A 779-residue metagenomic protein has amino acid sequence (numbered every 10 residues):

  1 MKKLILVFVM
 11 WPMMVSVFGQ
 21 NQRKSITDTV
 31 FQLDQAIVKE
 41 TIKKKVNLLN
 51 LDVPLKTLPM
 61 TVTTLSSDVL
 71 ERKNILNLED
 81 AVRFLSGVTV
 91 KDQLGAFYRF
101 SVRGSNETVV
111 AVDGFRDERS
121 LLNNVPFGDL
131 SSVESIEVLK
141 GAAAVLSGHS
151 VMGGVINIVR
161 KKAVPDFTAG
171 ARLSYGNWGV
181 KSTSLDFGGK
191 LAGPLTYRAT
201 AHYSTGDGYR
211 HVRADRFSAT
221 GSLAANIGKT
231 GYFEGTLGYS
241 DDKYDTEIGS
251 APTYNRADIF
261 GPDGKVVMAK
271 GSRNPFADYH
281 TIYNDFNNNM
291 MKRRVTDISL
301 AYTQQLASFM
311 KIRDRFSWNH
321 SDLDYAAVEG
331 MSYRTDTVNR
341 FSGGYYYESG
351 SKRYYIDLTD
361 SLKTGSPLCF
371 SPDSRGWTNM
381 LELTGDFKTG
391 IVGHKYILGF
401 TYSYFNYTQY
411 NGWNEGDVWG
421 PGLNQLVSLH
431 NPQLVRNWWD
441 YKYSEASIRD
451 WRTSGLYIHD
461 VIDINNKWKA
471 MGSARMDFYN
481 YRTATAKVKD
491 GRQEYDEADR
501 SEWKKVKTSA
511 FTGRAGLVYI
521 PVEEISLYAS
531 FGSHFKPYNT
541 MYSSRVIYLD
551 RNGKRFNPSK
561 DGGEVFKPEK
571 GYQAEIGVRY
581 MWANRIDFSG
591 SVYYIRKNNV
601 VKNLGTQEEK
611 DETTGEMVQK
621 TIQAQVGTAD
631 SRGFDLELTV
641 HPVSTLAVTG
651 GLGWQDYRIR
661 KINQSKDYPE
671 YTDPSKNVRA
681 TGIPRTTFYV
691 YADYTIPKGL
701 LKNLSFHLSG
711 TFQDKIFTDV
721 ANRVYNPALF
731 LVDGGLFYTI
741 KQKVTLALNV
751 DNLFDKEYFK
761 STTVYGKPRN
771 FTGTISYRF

Functional and structural regions predicted by a protein language model:
K45-P54, V62, E79-R116, E134: Extracytoplasmic beta-strand/coil segments of soluble accessory domains associated with Gram-negative outer-membrane
V90, R99, F115-K140, V159-K161: Short acidic/polar hinge/loop motifs at secondary-structure boundaries that mediate gating or recognition
R119, S132-V133, V145-A219, I227-G231 (+1 more regions): Outer-membrane beta-barrel translocator/receptor signature
S222-N226, T230-Q305, F309, L323-S374 (+5 more regions): Acidic/polar loop-and-plug regions of large Gram-negative outer-membrane beta-barrel proteins
N226-G228, S374, G393-F405, S447-K597 (+3 more regions): Structural signature of Gram-negative outer-membrane beta-barrels, strongest in the C-terminal barrel of TonB-dependent
Q305-A307, K311-S317, S321-A327, Y528 (+4 more regions): Membrane-embedded beta-barrel scaffold of Gram-negative outer-membrane proteins
P372, T384, Y396, A529 (+1 more regions): Conserved C-terminal beta-signal and adjacent last beta-strands/turns of outer-membrane beta-barrel proteins
N466, Y594-R596, E608, M617-D719: Gram-negative outer-membrane beta-barrel transporters
